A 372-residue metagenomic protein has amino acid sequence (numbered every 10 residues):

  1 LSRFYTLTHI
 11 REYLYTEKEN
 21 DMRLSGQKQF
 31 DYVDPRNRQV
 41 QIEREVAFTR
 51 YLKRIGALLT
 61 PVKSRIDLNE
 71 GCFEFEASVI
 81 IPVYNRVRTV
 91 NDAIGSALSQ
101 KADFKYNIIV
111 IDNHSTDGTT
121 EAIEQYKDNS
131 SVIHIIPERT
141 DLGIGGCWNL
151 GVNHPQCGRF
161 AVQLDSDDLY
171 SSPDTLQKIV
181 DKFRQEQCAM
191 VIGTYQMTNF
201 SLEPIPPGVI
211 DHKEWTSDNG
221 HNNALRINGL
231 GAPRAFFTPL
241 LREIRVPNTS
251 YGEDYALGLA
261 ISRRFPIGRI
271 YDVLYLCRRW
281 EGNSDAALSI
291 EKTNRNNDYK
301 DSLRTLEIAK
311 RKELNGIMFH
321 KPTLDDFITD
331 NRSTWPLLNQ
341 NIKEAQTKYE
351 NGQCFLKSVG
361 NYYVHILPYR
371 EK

Functional and structural regions predicted by a protein language model:
L1, S250-L257: Acidic donor-binding loop at a coil-to-helix junction in glycosyltransferase catalytic cores that engages
T8-L14, N20, T194, G268-L274 (+1 more regions): Catalytic beta-strand/loop signature of glycosyltransferases that borders the donor
G95-K105: Short, acidic, metal-binding catalytic loop of nucleotide-sugar glycosyltransferases
D112-E121, T140, L169: A conserved acidic beta->alpha catalytic loop
E138-Q156: Glycine-rich, basic loop-to-helix element that forms the pyrophosphate-binding segment of sugar-nucleotide handling
G158-L169: Short beta-strand-to-loop acidic/aromatic patch adjacent to the donor-nucleotide binding site
D174-P207: Conserved donor NDP-sugar-binding/catalytic core segment of glycosyltransferases
K213-A235: A recurrent flexible, glycine/aromatic-enriched loop bordering the glycosyltransferase active site that acts as
